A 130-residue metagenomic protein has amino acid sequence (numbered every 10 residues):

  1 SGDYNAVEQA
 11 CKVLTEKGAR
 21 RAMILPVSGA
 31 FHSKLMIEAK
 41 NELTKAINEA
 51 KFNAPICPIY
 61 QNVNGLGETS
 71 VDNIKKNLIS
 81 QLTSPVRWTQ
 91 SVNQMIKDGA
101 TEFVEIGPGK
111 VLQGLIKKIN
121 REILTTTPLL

Functional and structural regions predicted by a protein language model:
S1-L130: Acyl-group transfer acyltransferase/transacylase scaffold of fatty acid/polyketide systems
